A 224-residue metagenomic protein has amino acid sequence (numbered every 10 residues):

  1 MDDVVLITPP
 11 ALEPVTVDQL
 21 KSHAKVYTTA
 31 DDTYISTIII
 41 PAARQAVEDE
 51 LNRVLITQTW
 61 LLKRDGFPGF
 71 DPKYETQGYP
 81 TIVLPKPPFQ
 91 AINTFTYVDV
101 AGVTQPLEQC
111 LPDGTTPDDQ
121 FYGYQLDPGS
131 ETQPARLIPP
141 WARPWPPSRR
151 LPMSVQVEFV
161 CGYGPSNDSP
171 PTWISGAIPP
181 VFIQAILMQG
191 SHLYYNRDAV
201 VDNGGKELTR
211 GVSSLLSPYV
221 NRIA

Functional and structural regions predicted by a protein language model:
M1-A224: Divalent metal-cofactor coordination and adjacent catalytic microenvironments
